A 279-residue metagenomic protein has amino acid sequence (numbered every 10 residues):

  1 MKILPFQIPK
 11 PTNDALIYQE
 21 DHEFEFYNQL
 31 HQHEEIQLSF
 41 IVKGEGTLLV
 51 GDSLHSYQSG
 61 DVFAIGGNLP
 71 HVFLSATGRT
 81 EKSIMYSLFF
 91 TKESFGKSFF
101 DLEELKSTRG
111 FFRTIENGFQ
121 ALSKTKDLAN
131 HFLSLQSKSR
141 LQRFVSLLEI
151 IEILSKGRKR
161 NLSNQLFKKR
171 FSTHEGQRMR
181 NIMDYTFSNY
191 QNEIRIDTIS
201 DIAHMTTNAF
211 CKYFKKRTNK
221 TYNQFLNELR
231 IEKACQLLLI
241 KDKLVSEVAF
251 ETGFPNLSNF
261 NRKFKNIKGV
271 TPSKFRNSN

Functional and structural regions predicted by a protein language model:
M1-V62, L69, N259: Generic protein-terminus/edge-of-domain signal
K2-N13, G67-H131, K156-N161: A hydrophobic/aromatic-rich effector-binding and dimerization subdomain of bacterial HTH-type transcriptional regulators
F119-S123, Q136-S188, N192, T198 (+3 more regions): Short, Lys/Arg-enriched, Trp-marked, Pro/Gly-tolerant hinge/linker segments that flank
D184, S188, E193-T206, K212-S258 (+1 more regions): Terminal helix-turn-helix DNA-binding modules in bacterial transcription factors
S258-N266: C-terminal structured interaction module
N266-V270, F275-S278: C-terminal structured domain segments across diverse proteins
